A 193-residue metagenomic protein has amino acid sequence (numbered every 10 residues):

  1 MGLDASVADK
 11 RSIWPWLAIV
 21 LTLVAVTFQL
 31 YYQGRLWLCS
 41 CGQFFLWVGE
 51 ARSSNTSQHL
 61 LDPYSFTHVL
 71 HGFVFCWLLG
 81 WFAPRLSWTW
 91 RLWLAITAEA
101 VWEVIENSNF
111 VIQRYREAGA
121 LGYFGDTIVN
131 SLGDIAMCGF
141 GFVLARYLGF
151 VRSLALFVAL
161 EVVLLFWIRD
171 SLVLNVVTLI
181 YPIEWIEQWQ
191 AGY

Functional and structural regions predicted by a protein language model:
G2-Y123, G139-Y193: Bulky hydrophobic segments
G125-L132: Individual transmembrane alpha-helices with interfacial aromatic-anchor signatures
